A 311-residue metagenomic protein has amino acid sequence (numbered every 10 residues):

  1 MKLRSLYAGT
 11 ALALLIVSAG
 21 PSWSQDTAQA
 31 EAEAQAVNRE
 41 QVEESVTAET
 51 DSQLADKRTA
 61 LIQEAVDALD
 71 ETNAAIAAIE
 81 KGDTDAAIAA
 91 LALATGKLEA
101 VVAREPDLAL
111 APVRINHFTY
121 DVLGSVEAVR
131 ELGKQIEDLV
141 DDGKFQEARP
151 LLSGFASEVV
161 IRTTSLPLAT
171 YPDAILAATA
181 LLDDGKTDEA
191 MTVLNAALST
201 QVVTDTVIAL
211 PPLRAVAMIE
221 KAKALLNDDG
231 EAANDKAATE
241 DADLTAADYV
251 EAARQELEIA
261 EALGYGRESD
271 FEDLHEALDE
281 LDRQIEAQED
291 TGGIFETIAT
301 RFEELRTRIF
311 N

Functional and structural regions predicted by a protein language model:
M1-Q25: Gram-negative bacterial Sec-dependent N-terminal signal peptides
L14-S18, E80, E99, N195 (+2 more regions): Charged, amphipathic alpha-helical interaction segments
D26-G143, L151: N-terminal Sec/ER secretory leader and immediately downstream segment of secreted/extracellular precursors
A100-E105, T200, T204, I259-L263 (+1 more regions): Amphipathic alpha-helical coiled-coil segments
R104-D107, A111, S165, A232 (+4 more regions): Soluble, cytosolic/nucleoplasmic coiled-coil alpha-helices used as oligomeric scaffolds and tethers in large eukaryotic
F118-F271, H275: Extended amphipathic alpha-helical interaction segments
V250, E258-N311: A cross-kingdom marker for long, charged
